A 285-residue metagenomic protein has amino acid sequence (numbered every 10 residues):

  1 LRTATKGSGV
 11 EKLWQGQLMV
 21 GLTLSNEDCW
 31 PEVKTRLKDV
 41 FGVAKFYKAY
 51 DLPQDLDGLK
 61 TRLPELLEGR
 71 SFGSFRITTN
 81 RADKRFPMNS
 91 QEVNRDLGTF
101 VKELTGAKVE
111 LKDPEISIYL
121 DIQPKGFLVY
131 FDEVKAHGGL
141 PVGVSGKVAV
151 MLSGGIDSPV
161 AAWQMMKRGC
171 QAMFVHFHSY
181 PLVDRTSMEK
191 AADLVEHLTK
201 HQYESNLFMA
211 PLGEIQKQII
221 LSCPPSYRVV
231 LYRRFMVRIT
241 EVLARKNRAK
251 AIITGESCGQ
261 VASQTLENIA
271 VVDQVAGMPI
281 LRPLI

Functional and structural regions predicted by a protein language model:
R2-A149, P159-N206, Q274: RNA-binding accessory domains that recognize and position tRNA/RNA substrates
D96-V101, E133-K135, G139-V142, Q216-K217 (+1 more regions): Active-site adenylate/phosphate-handling loop in enzymes that bind or generate adenylated species
V150, F174-H176, M209, T254 (+1 more regions): Structural beta-sheet core signal
G155: Conserved G/P- and acidic residue-centered "switch" motifs that form tight phosphate/ATP-binding loops in soluble
A210-I215: Short connector loops at secondary-structure junctions
